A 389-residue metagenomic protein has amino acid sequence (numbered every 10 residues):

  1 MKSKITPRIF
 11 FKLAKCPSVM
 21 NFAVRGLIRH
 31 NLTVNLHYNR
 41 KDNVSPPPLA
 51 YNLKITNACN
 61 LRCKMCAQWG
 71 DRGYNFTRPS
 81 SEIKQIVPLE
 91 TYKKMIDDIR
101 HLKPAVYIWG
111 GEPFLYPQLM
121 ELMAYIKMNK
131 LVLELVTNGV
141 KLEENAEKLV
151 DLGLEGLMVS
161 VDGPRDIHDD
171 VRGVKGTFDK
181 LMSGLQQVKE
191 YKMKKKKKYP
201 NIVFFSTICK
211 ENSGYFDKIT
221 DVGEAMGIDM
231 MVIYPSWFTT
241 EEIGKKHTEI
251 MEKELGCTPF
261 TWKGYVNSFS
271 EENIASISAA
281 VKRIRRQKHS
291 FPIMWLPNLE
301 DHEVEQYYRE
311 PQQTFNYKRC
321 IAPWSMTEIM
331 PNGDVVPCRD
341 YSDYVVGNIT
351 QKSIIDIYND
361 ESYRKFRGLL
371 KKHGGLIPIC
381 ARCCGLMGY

Functional and structural regions predicted by a protein language model:
K2-K4, Y191-K195, E254-P311, D334-G388: C-terminal accessory region of radical SAM enzymes
S3-G156: Conserved alpha-helical substructure of the radical SAM core
K64, D71, D343, G388-Y389: Short functional micro-motifs and their immediate structural scaffolds
Y74-S81, I243-S268: Charged, glycine/proline-rich intrinsically disordered loops and linkers
L89-E112, Y116-F238, E242: Radical SAM/AdoMet-radical enzyme domain recognition
I321-P323: Short, small/polar residue-rich loop motifs at catalytic or cofactor-binding pockets
M330: Short, acidic, Ser/Thr-enriched surface-loop or helix-capping motifs
